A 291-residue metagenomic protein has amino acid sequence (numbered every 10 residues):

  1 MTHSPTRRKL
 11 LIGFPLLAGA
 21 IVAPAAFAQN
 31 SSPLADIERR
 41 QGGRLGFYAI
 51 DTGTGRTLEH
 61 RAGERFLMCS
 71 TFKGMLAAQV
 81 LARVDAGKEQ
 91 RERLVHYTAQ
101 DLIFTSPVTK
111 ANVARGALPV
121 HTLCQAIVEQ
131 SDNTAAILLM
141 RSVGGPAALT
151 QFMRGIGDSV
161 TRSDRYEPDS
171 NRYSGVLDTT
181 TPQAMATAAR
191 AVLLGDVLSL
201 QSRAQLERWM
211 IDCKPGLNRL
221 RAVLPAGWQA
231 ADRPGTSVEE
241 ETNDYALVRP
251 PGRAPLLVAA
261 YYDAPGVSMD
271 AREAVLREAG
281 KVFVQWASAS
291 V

Functional and structural regions predicted by a protein language model:
T2-P5, K9-P15, Q29-A35, R141-S142 (+6 more regions): Structured C-terminal helix/loop/strand segments within mature extracytoplasmic catalytic/sensor domains
A26-L67: Beta-lactamase-like hydrolase cores
R44, I137-V197: Mid-domain, small-residue-enriched loop/turn segments at the edges of structured enzyme/sensor domains
G46-I50, E59, M75, H96 (+2 more regions): Soluble periplasmic/extracytoplasmic beta-strand elements of cell-envelope proteins
G55, L67-V95, V258: Active-site SXXK
A82-D101, T150, S199-S202: Short, well-structured active-site flanking segments
L102-L138, P146: Conserved catalytic neighborhood of penicillin-recognizing serine enzymes
